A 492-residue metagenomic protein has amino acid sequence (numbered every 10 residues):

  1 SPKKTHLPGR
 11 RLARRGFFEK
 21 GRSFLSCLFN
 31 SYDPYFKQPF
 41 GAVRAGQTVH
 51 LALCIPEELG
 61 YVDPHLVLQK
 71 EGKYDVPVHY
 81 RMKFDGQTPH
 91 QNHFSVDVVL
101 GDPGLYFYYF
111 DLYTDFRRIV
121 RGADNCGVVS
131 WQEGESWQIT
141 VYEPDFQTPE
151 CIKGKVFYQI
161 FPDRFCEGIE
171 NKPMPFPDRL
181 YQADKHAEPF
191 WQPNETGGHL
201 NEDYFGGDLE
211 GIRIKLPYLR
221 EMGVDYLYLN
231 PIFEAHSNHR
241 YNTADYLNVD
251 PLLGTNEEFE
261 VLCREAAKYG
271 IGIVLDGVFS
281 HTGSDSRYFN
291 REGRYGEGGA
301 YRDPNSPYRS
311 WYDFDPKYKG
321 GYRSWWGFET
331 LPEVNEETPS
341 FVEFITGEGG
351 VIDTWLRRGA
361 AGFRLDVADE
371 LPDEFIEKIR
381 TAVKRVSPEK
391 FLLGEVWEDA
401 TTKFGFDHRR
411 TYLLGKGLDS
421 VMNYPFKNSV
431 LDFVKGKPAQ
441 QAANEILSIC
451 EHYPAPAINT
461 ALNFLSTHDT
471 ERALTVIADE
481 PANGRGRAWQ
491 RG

Functional and structural regions predicted by a protein language model:
K3-K4, R10-F24: Short, Lys/Arg-enriched N-terminal segments with co-localized hydrophobic residues within the first ~10-30 amino acids
C27-L53, D63-H65, V76-H90, D97 (+2 more regions): Active-site and adjacent substrate-binding regions of carbohydrate-active enzymes
P56-G60: Short solvent-exposed strand-capping/beta-turn motif centered on an Asx-Ser/Thr pair
L66-K70: Conserved aromatic beta-strand anchor motif in extracellular beta-sandwich/beta-rich domains
G72-Y74: Short, solvent-exposed loop/linker segments at beta-strand-coil boundaries, enriched for Pro/Gly and Ser/Thr
G104-Y108: Exposed beta-strand face motif in extracellular beta-rich ectodomains
